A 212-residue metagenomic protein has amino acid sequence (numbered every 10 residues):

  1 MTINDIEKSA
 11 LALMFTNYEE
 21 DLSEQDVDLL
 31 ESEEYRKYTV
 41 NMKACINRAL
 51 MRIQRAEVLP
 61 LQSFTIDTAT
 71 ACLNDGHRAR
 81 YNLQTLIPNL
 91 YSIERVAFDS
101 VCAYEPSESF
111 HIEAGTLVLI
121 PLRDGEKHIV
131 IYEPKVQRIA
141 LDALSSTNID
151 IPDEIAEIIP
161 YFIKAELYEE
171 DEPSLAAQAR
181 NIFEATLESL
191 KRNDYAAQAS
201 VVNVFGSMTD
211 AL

Functional and structural regions predicted by a protein language model:
M1-L212: Glycine-enriched, solvent-exposed interface loops adjoining structured elements
